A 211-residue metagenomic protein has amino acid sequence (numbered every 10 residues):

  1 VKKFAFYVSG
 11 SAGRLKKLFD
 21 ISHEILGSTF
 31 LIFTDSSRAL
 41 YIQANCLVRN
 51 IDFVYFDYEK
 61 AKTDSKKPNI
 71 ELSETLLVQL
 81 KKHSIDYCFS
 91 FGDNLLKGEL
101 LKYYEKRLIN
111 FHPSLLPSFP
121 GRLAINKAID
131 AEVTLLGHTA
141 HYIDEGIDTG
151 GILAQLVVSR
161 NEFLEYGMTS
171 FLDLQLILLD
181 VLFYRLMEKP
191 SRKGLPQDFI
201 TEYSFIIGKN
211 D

Functional and structural regions predicted by a protein language model:
V1-D211: One-carbon transfer enzymes
